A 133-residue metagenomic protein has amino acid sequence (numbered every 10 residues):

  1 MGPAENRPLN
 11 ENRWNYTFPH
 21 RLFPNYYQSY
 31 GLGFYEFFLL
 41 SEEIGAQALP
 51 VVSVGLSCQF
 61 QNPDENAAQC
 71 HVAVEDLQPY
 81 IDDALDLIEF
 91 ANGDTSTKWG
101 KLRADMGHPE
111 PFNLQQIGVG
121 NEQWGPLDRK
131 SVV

Functional and structural regions predicted by a protein language model:
M1-V133: N-terminal catalytic cores of secreted or lumenal carbohydrate-active enzymes
